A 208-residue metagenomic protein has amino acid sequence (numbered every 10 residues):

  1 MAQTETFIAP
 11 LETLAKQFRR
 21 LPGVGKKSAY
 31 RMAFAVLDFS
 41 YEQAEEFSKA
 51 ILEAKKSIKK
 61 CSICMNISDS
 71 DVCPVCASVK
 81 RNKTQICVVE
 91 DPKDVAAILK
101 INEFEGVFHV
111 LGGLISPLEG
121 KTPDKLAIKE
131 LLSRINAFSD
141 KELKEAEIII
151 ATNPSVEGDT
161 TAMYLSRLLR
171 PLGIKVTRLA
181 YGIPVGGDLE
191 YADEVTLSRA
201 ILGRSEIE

Functional and structural regions predicted by a protein language model:
Q3-L11, R20, Y30-V95: Cys/His-rich Zn2+-binding cysteine-cluster or related metal-binding knuckle/ribbon modules and their
E12-K16, Y30-F34, E45, K49 (+6 more regions): Solvent-exposed alpha-helical segments within well-ordered globular domains of core cellular machineries
Q17, L21, F39, A54-S57 (+8 more regions): Conserved, well-folded catalytic cores of nucleic-acid-processing and energy-transducing macromolecular machines
P22, Y41, A54, N66 (+3 more regions): Conserved phosphate/pyrophosphate-binding and hydrolysis machinery centered on Walker-type P-loop NTPases, extending
S28, F104, L132-S139, K144-E208: Long C-terminal interaction/binding lobes of large macromolecular proteins
A29, S78-I149: Extended interfacial segments that mediate partner engagement and assembly in macromolecular machines
C73-V75, E119, G187-L189: Short, solvent-exposed polar/charged micro-motifs at secondary-structure junctions
